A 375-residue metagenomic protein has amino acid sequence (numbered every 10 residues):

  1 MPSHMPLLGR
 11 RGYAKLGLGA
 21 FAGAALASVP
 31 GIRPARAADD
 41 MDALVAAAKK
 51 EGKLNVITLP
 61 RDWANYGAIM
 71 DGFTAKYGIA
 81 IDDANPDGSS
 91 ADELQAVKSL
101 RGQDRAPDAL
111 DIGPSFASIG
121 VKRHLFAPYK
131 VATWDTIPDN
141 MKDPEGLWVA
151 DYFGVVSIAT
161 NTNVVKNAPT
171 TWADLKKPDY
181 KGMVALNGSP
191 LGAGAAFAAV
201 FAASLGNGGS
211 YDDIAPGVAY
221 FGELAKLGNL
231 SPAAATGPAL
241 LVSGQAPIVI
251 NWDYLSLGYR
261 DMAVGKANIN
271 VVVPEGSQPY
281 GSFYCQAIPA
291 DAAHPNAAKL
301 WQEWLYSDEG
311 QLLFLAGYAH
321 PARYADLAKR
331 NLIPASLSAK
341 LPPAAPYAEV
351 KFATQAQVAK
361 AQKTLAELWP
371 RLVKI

Functional and structural regions predicted by a protein language model:
M1-G12, L16-A27, P34: N-terminal secretory signal peptides
S28-K50: C-terminal segment of N-terminal export signals and the immediately downstream linker at the start of the mature
I57-M70, D82-K98, R105-Q245: Extracytoplasmic ligand-binding site segments that recognize negatively charged/polar headgroups
A117-I119, V242, I248-A267: A ligand-binding cleft/hinge motif common to bilobed small-molecule-binding domains
F153-S157, V218-L224, S231, V264-A290: Periplasmic-binding protein-like
S157-V164, V200-N207, S282-A297, L313: A bilobed periplasmic-binding-protein/Venus flytrap-type ligand-binding module shared by bacterial periplasmic
A239, A344-I375: Conserved C-terminal helix/tail region of periplasmic/extracytoplasmic solute-binding proteins
Y284-V350: Mature extracytoplasmic/periplasmic domains
